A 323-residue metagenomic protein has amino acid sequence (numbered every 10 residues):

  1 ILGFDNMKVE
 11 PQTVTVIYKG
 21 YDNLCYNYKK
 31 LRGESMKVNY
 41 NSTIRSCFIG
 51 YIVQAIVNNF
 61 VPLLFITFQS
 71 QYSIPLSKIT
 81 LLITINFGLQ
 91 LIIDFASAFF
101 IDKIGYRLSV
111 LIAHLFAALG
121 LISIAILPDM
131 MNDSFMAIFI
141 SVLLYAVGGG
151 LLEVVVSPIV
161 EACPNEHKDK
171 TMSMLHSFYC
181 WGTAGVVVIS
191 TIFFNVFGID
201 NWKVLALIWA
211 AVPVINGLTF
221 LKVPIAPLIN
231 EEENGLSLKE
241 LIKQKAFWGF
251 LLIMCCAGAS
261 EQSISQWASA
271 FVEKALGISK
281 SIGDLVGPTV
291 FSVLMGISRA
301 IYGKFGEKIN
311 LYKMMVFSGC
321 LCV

Functional and structural regions predicted by a protein language model:
T43-F68, I74, S157, I264-S269: Extracytoplasmic
N59, F87-F95, A184, S292-A300: Residue-level signature of mid-helix packing/kink "hotspots" within the transmembrane helices of 12-pass Major
V61-P62, K245-T289: Extracytoplasmic gate region of multi-pass secondary transporters
I93-Y106, R299-N310: Helix-to-loop junctions at the C-terminal end of transmembrane segments in multipass secondary transporters
L115-N132, L321-V323: C-terminal ends and interior cores of transmembrane alpha-helices in multi-pass membrane transporters/permeases
V142-S177: Cytoplasmic helix-loop-helix junction between adjacent transmembrane helices in 12-TM secondary transporters
M174-P224: Helix-loop-helix hairpin linking two adjacent transmembrane segments in secondary transporters
